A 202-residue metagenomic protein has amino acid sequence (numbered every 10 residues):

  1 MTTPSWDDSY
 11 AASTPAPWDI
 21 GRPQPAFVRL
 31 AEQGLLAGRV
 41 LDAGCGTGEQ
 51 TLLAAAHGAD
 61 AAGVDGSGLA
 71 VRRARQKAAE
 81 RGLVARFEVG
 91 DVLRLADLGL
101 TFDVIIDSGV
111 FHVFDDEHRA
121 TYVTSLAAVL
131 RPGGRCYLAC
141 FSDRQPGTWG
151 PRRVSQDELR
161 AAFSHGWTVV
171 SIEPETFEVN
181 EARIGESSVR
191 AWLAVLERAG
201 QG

Functional and structural regions predicted by a protein language model:
M1-L41, T47-L100, F114-V129, G134-G202: Class I (Rossmann-like) S-adenosyl-L-methionine-dependent methyltransferase catalytic domain, capturing the SAM-binding
D103: Conserved acidic residues
I106: A conserved beta-strand element that flanks and buttresses the S-adenosyl-L-methionine
G109-V113: Short catalytic micro-motifs in class I SAM-dependent methyltransferases
